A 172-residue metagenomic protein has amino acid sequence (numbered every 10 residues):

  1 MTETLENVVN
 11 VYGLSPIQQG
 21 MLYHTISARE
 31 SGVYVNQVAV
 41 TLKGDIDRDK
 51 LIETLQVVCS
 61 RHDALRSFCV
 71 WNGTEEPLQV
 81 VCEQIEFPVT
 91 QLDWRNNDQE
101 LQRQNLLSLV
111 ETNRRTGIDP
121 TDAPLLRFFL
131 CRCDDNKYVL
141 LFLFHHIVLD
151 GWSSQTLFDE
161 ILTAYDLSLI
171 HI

Functional and structural regions predicted by a protein language model:
L5-E83, P88, N97-L169: Acyl-group handoff/entry surfaces in thioester-processing enzymes
W94: Helicase-core coupling region on the C-terminal RecA-like lobe
